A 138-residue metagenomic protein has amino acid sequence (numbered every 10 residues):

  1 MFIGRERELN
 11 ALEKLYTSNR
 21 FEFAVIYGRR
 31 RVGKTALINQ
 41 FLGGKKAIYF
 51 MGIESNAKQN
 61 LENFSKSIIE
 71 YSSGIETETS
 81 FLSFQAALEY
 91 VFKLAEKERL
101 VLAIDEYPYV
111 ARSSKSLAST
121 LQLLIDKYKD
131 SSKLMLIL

Functional and structural regions predicted by a protein language model:
M1-L138: Phosphate-binding site recognition
